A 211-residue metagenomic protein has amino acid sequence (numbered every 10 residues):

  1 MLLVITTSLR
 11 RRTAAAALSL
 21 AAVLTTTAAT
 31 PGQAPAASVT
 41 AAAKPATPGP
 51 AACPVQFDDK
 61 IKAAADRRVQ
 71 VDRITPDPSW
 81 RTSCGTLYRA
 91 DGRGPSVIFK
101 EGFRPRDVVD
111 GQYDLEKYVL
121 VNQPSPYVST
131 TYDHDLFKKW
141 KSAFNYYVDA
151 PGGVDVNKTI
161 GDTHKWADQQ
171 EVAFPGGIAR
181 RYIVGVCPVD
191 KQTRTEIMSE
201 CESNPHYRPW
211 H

Functional and structural regions predicted by a protein language model:
L2-A21, T30-H211: NAD-dependent ADP-ribosyltransferases
T26-T27: Bacterial Sec-type N-terminal signal peptides, specifically the leucine/valine-rich hydrophobic h-region
